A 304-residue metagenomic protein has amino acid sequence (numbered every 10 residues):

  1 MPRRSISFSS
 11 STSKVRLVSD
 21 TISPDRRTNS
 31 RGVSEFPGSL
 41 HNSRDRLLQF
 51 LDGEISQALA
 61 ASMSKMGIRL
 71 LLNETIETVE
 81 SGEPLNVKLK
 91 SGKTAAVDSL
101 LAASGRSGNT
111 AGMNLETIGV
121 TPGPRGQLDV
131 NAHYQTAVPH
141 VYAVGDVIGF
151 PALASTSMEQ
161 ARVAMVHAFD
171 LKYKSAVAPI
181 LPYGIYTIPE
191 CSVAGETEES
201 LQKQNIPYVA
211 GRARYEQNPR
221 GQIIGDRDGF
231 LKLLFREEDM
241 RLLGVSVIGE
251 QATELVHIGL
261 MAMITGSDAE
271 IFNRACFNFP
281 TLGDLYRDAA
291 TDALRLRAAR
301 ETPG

Functional and structural regions predicted by a protein language model:
M1-T12, T94-D170: FAD-site-proximal beta/loop scaffold in flavoenzymes
R3-L51, I55, P84-L85, L153: Rossmann-like NAD(P)H-binding beta-loop-alpha module
R16, N29, A60-A61, E199: Alpha-helical segments flanking ligand/cofactor-binding loops in enzyme cores
P37-A132, E196, K203, P207: A Rossmann-like FAD-binding core segment of flavoenzymes
S39, S155-A178, P207, I264-G266: Internal hydrophobic alpha-helix adjacent to the cofactor/substrate pocket in enzyme cavities
D45, N73, V79, K174-E190: Flexible, acidic loop-helix segments that line cofactor/substrate-binding pockets
S81-L85, V138, G225-G229: A short, glycine/Asx- and small/polar-enriched loop/turn that sits immediately N-terminal to a beta-strand
F169-D170, K174, Y186-G304: Flexible, glycine-rich terminal cap/loop adjacent to redox cofactors in electron-transfer oxidoreductases
